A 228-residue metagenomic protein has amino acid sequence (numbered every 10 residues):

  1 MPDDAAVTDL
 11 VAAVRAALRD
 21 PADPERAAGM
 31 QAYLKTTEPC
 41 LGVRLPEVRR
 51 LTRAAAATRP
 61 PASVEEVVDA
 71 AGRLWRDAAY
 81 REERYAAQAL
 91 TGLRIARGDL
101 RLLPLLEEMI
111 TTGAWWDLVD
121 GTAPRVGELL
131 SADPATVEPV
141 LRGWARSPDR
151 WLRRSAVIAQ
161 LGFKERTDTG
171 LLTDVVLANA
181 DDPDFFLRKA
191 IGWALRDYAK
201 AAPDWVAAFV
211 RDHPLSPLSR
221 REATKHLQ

Functional and structural regions predicted by a protein language model:
M1-Q228: Alpha-helical scaffold domains
